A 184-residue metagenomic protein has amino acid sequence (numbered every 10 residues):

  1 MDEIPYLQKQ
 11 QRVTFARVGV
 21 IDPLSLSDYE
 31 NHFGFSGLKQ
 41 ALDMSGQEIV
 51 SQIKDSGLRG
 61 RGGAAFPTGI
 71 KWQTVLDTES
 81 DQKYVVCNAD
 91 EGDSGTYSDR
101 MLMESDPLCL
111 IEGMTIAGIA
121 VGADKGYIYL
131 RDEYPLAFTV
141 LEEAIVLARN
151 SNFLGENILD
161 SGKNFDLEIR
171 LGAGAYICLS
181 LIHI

Functional and structural regions predicted by a protein language model:
M1-S56, A123-I128: Iron-sulfur (Fe-S) cluster-binding modules
Q10, G46-Q47, D55, E79-Y84 (+5 more regions): Short coil/turn connectors at secondary-structure junctions
Y29-F35, C87-D99: Gly-rich Lys/Arg/Thr-decorated short loops/hinges at beta-loop-alpha junctions or inter-strand turns that position
L42-K83: N-terminal glycine-rich phosphate/pyrophosphate-binding loops that anchor nucleotide-derived ligands and cofactors
P107-I119: Histidine-anchored nucleotide/phosphate-binding helix
F138-Y176: A glycine-rich helix N-cap at a beta->alpha junction
I182-I184: Conserved small/polar residues in nucleotide/adenosyl-binding loops
